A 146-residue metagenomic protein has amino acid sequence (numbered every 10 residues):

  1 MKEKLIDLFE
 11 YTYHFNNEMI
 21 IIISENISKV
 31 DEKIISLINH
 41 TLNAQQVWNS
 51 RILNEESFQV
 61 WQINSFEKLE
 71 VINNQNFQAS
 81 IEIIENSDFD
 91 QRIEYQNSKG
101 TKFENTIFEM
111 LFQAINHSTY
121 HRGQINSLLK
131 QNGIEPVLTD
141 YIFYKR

Functional and structural regions predicted by a protein language model:
D7-E18, V71-Q75, A79: A non-catalytic, amphipathic alpha-helix used as a structural packing/dimerization or gating element in enzyme scaffolds
F9-W61, K102-R146: Short, contiguous alpha-helical
E56-Q96: Helix-adjacent hinge/juxtasegments
N97-T101: Short, conserved catalytic-motif segment at the N-terminal edge
